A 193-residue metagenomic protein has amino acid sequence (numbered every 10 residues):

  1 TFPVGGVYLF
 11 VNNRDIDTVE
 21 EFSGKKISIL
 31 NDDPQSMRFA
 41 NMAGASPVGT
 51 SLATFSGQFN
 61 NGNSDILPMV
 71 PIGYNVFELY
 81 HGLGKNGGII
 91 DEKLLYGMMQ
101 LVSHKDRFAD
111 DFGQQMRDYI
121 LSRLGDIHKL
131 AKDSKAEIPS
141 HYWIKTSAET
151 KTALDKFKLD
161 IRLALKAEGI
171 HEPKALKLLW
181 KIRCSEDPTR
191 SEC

Functional and structural regions predicted by a protein language model:
T1-F2, G82-L95: Short beta-strand->loop
T1-N61: Bilobed "Venus flytrap"/periplasmic-binding protein-like clamshell domains and structurally analogous long
G6-I16, Y96-Q115: A bilobed periplasmic-binding-protein/Venus flytrap-type ligand-binding module shared by bacterial periplasmic
S23-K26, N31, G44, G62-P68 (+2 more regions): Alpha-helical hinge/cap motifs
F39-S46, Q58, G62, Y119-L130 (+2 more regions): Structured segments of extracytoplasmic/periplasmic soluble domains in secreted or envelope-associated proteins
S56-N61, I66-N86: A ligand-binding cleft/hinge motif common to bilobed small-molecule-binding domains
H104-L130, S134: Short amphipathic alpha-helical coupling segments at ligand-binding clamshell hinges and other catalytic/signaling
S122-C193: An extracytoplasmic/periplasmic, membrane-proximal ligand-sensing/linker region
